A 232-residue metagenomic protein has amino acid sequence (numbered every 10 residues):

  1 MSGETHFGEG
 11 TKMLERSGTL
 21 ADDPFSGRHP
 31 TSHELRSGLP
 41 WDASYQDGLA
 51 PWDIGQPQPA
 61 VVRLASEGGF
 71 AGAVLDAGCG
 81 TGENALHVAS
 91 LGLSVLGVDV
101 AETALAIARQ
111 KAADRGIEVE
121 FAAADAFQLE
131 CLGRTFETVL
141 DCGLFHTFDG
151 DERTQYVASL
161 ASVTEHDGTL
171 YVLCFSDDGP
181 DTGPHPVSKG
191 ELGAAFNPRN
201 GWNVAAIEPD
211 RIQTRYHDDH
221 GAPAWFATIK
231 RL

Functional and structural regions predicted by a protein language model:
S2-L75, T81-C131, F148-S159, V163 (+1 more regions): Class I (Rossmann-like) S-adenosyl-L-methionine-dependent methyltransferase catalytic domain, capturing the SAM-binding
C131-V139: A short acidic, Gly/Pro-enriched loop at the edge of an enzyme's catalytic core that lines a small-molecule cofactor
G143, T147: Short catalytic micro-motifs in class I SAM-dependent methyltransferases
